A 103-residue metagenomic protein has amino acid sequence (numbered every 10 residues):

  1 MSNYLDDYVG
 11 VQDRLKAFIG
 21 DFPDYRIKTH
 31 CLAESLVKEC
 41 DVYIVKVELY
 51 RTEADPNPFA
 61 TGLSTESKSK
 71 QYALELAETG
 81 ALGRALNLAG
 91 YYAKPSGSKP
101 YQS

Functional and structural regions predicted by a protein language model:
M1-S103: Polyanion-binding surfaces on beta-sheet-dominated domains and ring/shell assemblies
